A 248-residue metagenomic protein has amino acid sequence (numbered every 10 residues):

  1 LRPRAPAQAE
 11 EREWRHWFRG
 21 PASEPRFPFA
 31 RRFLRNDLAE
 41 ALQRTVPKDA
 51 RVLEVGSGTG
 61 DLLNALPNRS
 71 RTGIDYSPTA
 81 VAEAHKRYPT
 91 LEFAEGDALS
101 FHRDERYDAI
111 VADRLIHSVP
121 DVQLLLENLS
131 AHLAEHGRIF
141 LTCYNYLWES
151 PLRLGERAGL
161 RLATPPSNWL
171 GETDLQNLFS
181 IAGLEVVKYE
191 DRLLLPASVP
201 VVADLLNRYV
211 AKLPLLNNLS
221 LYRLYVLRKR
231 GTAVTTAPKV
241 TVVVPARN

Functional and structural regions predicted by a protein language model:
L1-V46, P200: Conserved class I S-adenosyl-L-methionine
G58-L99: Class I SAM-dependent methyltransferase SAM/SAH-binding core
V111: A conserved beta-strand element that flanks and buttresses the S-adenosyl-L-methionine
H117, V244-N248: Active-site beta-to-alpha loop of glycosyltransferases that engages the nucleotide-sugar donor
Q123-E135: A short glycine-rich, Lys/Arg-flanked "PGG" loop and its adjoining helix->strand segment in the class I
F140-L162: Conserved class I S-adenosyl-L-methionine
R157-D174: Acceptor-substrate binding/catalytic loop of class I
P238-T241: Cell-envelope/extracellular polymer assembly enzymes that use nucleotide-activated donors
